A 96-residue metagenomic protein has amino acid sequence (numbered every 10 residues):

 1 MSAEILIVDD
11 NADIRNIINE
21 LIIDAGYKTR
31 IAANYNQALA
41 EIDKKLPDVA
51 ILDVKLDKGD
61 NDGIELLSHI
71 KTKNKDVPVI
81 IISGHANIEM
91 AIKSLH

Functional and structural regions predicted by a protein language model:
S2, L46-D48, T72-P78: His-Asp phosphorelay/catalytic-motif detector in bacterial-type signaling
N11, K55-D57, P78: The short loop immediately C-terminal to the conserved phospho-acceptor aspartate in CheY-like receiver
A12-R30: Two-component/phosphorelay signaling modules centered on CheY-like receiver
G26-Y35, E41: Short hydrophobic/Thr-rich beta-strand motif most characteristic of the beta2 strand and flanking loop of CheY-like
A40, D60-D76, K93: Short amphipathic alpha-helix used as the core "switch/output" element in two-component signaling
K45-I51, L56: Active-site beta3 strand of CheY-like receiver
K73, H85-A86: Short, conserved "switch-loop" micro-motifs in signal-transduction and mechanochemical regulators
